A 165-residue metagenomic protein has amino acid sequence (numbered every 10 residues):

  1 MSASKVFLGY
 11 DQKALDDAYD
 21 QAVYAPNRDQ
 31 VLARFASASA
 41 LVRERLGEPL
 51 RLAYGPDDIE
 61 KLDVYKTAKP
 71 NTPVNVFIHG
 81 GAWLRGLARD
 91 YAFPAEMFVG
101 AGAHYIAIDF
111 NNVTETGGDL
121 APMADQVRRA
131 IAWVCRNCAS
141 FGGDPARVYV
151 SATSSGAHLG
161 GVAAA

Functional and structural regions predicted by a protein language model:
A18, A22-K69: N-terminal cap/lid segment of alpha/beta-hydrolase-fold proteins
T72-G81: Short beta-strand element of the alpha/beta-hydrolase
G86-P94, I106-A146: Catalytic nucleophile-loop/oxyanion-hole region of alpha/beta-hydrolase and closely related hydrolase-like folds
S151-A157: Conserved alpha/beta-hydrolase "nucleophile elbow" surrounding the catalytic nucleophile
A157-A165: Short glycine-enriched nucleophile-adjacent loop and the immediately C-terminal alpha-helix near the catalytic center
